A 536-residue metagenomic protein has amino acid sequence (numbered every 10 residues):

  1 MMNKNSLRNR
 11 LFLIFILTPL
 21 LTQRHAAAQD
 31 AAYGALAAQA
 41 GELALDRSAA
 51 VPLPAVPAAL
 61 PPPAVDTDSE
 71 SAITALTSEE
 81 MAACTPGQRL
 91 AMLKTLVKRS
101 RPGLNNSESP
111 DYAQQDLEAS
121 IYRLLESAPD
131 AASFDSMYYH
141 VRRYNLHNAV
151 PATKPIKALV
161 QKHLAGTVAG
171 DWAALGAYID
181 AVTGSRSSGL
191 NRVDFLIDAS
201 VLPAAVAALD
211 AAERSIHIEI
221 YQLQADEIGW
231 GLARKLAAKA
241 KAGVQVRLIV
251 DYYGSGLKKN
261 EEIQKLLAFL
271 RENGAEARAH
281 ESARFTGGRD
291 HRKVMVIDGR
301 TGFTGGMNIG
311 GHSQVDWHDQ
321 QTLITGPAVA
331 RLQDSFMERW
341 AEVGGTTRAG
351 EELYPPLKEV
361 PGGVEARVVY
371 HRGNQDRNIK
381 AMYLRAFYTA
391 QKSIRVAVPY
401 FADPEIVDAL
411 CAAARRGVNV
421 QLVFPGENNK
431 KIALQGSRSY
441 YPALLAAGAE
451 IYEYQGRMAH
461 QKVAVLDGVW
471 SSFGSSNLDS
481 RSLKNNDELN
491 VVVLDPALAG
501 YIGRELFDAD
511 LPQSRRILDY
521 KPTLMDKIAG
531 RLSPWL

Functional and structural regions predicted by a protein language model:
N3-D30: Classical Sec-dependent N-terminal signal peptides that target proteins to the secretory pathway
L13-F15, A55, A72: Generic short N-terminal amphipathic or hydrophobic helices
L17, A35-G41, M92-L96: Alpha-helical segments embedded in low-complexity/disordered contexts
Q23-D46, A50, A55: Signal peptide processing junction and immediate N-terminal pro/mature segment of secreted/exported proteins
Q29, A49, D66-S69, L117 (+2 more regions): Hydrophobic secondary-structure signal with a strong preference for alpha-helical segments in membranes
Q29, A58, P62-A75, E79: Non-catalytic N-terminal targeting/anchoring module and adjacent flexible stem/linker that precedes the structured
S48-T67, A158: Acidic, proline-/serine-/threonine-rich low-complexity intrinsically disordered repeat tracts
I73, T77-R89, L93-L536: Charged, low-complexity intrinsically disordered terminal segments
